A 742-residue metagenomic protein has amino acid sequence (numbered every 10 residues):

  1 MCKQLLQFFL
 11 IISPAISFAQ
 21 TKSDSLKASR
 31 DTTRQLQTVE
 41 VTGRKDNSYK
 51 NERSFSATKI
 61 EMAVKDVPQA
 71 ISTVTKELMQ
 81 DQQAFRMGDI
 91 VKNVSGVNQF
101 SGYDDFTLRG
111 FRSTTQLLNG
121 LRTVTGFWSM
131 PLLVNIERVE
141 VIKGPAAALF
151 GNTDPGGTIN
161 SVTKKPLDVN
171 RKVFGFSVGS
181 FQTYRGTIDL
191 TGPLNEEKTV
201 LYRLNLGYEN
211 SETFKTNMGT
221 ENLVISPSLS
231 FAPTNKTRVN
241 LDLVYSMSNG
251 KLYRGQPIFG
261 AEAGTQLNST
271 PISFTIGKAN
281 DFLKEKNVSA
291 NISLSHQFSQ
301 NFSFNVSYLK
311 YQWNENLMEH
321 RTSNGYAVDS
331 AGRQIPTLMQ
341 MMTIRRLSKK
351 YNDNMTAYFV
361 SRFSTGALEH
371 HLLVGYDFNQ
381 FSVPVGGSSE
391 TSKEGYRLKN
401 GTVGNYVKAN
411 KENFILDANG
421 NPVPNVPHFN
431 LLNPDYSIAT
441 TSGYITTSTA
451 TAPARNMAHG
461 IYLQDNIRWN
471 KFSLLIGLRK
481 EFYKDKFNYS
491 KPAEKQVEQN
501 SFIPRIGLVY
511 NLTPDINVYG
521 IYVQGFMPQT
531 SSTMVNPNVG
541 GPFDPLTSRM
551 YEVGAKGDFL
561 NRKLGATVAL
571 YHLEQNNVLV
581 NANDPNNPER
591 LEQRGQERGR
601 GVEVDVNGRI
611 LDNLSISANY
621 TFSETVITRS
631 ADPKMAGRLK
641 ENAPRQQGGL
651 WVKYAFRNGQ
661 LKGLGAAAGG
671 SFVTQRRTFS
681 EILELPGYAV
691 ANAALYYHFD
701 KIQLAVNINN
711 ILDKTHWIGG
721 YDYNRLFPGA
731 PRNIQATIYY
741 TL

Functional and structural regions predicted by a protein language model:
L36-V169, V553: Acidic, small-polar-rich N-terminal luminal/periplasmic segments of exported/outer-membrane proteins
N135-E137, A148-I225, P233-T237, V288 (+1 more regions): Outer-membrane beta-barrel translocator/receptor signature
D189-T216, T220-S226, N287-R362, N456-N488 (+3 more regions): Surface-exposed extracellular loop regions of Gram-negative outer-membrane beta-barrel proteins
E209, T213, S226-Q297, Q312-K350 (+4 more regions): Acidic/polar loop-and-plug regions of large Gram-negative outer-membrane beta-barrel proteins
A232-T234, K350, E369-L373, D377-F381 (+4 more regions): Structural signature of Gram-negative outer-membrane beta-barrels, strongest in the C-terminal barrel of TonB-dependent
Q297-L309, W313-E319, P545-V602, V606-R609 (+3 more regions): Membrane-embedded beta-barrel scaffold of Gram-negative outer-membrane proteins
I344, S348, V360, L372 (+2 more regions): Conserved C-terminal beta-signal and adjacent last beta-strands/turns of outer-membrane beta-barrel proteins
K471, H572-E574, Q593-S680, T737-T741: Gram-negative outer-membrane beta-barrel transporters
